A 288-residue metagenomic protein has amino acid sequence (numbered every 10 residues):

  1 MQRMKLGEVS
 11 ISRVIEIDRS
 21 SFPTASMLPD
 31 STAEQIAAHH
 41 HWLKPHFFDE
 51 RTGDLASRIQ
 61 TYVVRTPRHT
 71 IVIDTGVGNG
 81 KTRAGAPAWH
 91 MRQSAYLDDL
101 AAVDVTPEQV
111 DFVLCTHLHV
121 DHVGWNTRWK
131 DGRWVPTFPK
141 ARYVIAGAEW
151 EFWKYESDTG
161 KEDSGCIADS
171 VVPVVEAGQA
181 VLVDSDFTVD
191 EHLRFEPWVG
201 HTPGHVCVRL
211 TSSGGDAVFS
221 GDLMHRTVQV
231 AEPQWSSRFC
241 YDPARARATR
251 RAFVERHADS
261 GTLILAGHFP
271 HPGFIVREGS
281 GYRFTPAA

Functional and structural regions predicted by a protein language model:
M1-A101, Q109-F112, G214-G221: Metallo-beta-lactamase
E16-I17, T75-G78, L118, A148-E149 (+3 more regions): Active-site metal-binding loops of divalent metal-dependent hydrolases
F47-T52, D131-G132, F195: Short, P/G- and charge-enriched loop/turn segments at secondary-structure junctions
P87-D98, S213-A288: Cap/insert and terminal regions of metallo-dependent hydrolase folds
M91-V105, Q109-D111, R128, T137-P197 (+1 more regions): Metallo-beta-lactamase
V110-D121: Metallo-beta-lactamase
V123-R133: Metal-dependent catalytic neighborhoods of phosphoester/phosphodiester hydrolases
V123-W125, R194-V206: Active-site glycine- and acidic-residue-rich loops that bind and position anionic ligands or nucleotide-like cofactors
